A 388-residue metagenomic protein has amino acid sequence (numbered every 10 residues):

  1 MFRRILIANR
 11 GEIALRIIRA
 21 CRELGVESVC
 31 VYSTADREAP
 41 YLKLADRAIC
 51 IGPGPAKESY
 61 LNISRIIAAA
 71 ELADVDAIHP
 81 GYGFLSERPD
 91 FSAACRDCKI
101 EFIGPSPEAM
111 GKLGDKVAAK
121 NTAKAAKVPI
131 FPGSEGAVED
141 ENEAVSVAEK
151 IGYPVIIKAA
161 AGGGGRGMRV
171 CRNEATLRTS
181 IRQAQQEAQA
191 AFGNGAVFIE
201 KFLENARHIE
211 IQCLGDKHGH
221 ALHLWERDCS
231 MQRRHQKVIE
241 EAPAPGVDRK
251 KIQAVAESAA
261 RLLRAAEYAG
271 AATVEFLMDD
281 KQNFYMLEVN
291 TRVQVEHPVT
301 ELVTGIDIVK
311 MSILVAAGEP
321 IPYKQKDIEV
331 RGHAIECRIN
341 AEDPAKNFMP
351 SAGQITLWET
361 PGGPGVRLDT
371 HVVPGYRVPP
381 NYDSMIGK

Functional and structural regions predicted by a protein language model:
M1-V274, M278-H297: N-terminal beta-alpha lobe that positions the nucleotide/phosphoryl donor in ATP/NTP-coupled carboxylate activation
I130-P132, G270-A272, E319-K326, A345-P350: Acidic/polar loop patches that form or flank catalytic/metal-binding clefts of enzymes that bind anionic ligands
G165, S384-K388: Short, solvent-exposed beta-strand edge segments and adjacent coil->beta transition regions
R261-L263, T273-V274, Y323-K326, G375-V378 (+1 more regions): Generic recognition of flexible, low-complexity loop/linker segments
G305-I308: Acidic/proline- and glycine-rich, intrinsically disordered low-complexity segments that serve as regulatory linkers
K326-D383: Glycine-rich active-site loop/lid that clamps phosphate-bearing ligands
